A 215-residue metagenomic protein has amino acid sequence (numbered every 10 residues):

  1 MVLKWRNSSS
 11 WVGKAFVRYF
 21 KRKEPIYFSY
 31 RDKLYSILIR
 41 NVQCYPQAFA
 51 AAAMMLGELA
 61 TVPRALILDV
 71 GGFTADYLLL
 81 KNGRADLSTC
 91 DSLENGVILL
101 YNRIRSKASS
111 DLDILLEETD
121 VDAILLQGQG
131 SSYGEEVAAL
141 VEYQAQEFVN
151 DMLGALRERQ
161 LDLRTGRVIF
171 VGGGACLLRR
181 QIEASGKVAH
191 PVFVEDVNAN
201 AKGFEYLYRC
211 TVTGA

Functional and structural regions predicted by a protein language model:
M1-A65, A85-I98, D120-V168, A175-A215: Nucleotide/phosphate-binding catalytic cleft detector across ATP-hydrolyzing and phosphate-transferring enzymes
A53-M54, D76-L78: Short helix/loop capping segments that flank catalytic or ligand/cofactor-binding pockets
I67-T74, L80-N82, G96, G172-G174: A short acidic Gly-Thr/Ser loop motif
L78-D120: Glycine-rich phosphate-binding loop plus the immediately following alpha-helix
